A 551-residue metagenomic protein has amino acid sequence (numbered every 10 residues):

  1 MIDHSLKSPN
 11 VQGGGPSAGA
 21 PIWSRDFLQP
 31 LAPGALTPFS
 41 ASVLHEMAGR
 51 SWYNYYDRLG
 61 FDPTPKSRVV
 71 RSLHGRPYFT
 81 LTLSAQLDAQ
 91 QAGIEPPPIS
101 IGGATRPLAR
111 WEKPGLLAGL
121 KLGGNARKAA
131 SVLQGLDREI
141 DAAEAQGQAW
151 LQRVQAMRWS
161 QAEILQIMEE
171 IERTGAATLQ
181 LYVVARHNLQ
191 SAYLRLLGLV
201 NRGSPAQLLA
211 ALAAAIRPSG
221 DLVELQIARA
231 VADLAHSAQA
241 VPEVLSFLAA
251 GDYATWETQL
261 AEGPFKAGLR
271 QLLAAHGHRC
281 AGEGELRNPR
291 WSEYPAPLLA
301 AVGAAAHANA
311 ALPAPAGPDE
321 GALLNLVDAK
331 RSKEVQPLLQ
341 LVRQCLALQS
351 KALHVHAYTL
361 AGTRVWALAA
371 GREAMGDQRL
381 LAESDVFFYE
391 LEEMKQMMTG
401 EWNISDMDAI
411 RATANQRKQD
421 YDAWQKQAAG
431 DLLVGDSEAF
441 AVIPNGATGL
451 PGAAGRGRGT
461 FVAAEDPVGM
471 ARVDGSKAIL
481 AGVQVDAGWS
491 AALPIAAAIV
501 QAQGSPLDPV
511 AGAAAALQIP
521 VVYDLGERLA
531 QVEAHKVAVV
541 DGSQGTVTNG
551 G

Functional and structural regions predicted by a protein language model:
M1, F461-K477, V483-G551: Acidic, glycine-rich flexible loop/linker segments
I2-A453, G469: Contiguous hydrophobic, helix-prone segments at protein termini that mediate membrane targeting/anchoring
A454-V462: Outer-membrane beta-barrel biogenesis signature
